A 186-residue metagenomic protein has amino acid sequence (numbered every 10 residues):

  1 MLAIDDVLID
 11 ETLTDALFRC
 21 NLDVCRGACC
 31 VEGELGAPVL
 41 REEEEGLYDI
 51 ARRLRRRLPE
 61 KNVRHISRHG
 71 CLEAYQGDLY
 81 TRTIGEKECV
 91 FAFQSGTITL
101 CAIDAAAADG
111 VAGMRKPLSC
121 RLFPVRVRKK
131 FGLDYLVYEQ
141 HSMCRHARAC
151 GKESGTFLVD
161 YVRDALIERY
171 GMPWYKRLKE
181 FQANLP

Functional and structural regions predicted by a protein language model:
M1-P186: Short loop/turn segments that flank or connect secondary-structure elements
